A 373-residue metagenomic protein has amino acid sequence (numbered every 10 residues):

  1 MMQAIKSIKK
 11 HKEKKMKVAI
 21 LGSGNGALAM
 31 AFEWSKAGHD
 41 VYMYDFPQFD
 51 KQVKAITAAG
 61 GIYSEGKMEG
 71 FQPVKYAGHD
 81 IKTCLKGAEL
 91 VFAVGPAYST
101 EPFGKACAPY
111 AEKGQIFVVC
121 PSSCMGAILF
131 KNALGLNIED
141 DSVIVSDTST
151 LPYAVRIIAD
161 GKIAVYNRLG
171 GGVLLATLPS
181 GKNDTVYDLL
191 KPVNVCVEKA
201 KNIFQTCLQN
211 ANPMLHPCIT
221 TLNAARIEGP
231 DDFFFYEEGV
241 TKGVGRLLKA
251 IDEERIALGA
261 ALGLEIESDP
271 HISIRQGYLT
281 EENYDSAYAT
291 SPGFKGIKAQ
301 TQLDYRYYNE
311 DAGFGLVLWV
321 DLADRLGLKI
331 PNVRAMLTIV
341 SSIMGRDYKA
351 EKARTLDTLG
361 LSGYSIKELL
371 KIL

Functional and structural regions predicted by a protein language model:
M1-K15, P96: N-terminal amphipathic/basic-hydrophobic helices that include classical n-h-c signal peptides and signal-anchor
K6-I8, D231, E238, G245-L373: NAD(P)-dependent Rossmann-like dehydrogenase/reductase catalytic/cofactor-binding core
H11-G66: NAD(P)+-binding Rossmann beta1-loop-alpha1 motif at the extreme N-terminus of oxidoreductases
G22, D45, G95, P121 (+1 more regions): Short beta-strand/turn micro-motifs composed of small residues that flank or help shape donor/cofactor-binding pockets
M68-Y110, Q115-V118: Rossmann-like NAD(P)-binding element
A97-G161: Rossmann-like NAD(P)(H) cofactor-binding subdomain of soluble oxidoreductases
N137, D147-N194: Internal, well-ordered alpha/beta segment that forms a basic, Gly-enriched binding/recognition surface
G171-H271: Active-site-lining helix/loop region of Rossmann-like oxidoreductase modules
